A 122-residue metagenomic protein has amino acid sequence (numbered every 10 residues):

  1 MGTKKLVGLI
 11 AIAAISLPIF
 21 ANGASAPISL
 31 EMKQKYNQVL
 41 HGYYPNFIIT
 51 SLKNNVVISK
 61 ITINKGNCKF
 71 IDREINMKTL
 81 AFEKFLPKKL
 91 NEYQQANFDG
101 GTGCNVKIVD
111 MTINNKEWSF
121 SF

Functional and structural regions predicted by a protein language model:
M1-K5: Positively charged n-region of N-terminal signal peptides that target proteins for export
L6-I15: Sec-dependent N-terminal signal peptides
S16-A21: N-terminal signal peptide c-region/cleavage motif recognized by signal peptidases
N22-P27: Boundary of Sec targeting at the N-terminus
I28-G66: Short, surface-exposed binding/anchoring microloops in extracellular/periplasmic proteins
K65-F70, E117: Short, solvent-exposed loop/linker segments at beta-strand-coil boundaries, enriched for Pro/Gly and Ser/Thr
D72-V106: Intrinsically disordered, low-complexity Pro/Gly/Ser/Thr-rich segments with frequent PxxP/GP/PP motifs and embedded
R73, I108, N115-F122: Edge beta-strands of extracellular beta-sandwich domains
